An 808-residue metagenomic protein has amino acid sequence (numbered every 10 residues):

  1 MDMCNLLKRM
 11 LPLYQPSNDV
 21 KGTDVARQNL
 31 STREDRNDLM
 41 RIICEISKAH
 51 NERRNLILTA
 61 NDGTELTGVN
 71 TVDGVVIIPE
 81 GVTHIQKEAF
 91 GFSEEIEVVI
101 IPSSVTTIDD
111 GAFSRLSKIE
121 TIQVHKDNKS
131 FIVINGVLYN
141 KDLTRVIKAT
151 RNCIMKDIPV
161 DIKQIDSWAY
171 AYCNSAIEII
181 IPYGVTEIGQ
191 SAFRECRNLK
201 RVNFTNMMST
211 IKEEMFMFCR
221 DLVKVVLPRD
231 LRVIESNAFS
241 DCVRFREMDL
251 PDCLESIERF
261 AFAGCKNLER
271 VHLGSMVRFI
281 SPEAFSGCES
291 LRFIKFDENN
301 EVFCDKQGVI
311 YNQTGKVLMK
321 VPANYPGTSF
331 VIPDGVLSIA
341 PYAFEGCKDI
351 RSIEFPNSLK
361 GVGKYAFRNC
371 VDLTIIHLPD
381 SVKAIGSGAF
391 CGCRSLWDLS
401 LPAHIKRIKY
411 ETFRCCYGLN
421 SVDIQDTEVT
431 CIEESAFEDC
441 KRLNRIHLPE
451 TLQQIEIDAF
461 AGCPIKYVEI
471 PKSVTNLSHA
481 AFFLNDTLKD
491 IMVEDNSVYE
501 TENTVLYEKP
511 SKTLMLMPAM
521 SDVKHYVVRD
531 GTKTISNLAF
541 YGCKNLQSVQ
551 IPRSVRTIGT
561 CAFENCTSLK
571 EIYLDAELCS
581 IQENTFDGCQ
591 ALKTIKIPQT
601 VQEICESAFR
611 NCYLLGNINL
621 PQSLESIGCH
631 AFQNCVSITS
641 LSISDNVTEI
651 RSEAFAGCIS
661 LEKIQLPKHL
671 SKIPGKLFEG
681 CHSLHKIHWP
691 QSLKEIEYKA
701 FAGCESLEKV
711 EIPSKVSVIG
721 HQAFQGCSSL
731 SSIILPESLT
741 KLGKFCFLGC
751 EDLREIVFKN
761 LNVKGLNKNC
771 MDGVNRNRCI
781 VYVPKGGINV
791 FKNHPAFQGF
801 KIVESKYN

Functional and structural regions predicted by a protein language model:
C4, P12-N61, N70-H84, F92-T107 (+30 more regions): Structural signature of tandem-repeat unit edges
L66: Thioester-forming pentapeptide GCGEQ
E88-A89, G111-A112, S167-A169, G189-A192 (+24 more regions): Consensus positions within tandem repeat domains that build extended binding/scaffold surfaces
N140: P-loop/Walker A phosphate-binding loop and immediately adjacent motor/lid segment at beta-alpha junctions
F193, F239, F460, N485 (+3 more regions): Short, well-ordered coil/turn elements that cap or connect secondary structure elements
N769-M771, N789-F800: Short, aromatic/basic amphipathic alpha-helical patches
